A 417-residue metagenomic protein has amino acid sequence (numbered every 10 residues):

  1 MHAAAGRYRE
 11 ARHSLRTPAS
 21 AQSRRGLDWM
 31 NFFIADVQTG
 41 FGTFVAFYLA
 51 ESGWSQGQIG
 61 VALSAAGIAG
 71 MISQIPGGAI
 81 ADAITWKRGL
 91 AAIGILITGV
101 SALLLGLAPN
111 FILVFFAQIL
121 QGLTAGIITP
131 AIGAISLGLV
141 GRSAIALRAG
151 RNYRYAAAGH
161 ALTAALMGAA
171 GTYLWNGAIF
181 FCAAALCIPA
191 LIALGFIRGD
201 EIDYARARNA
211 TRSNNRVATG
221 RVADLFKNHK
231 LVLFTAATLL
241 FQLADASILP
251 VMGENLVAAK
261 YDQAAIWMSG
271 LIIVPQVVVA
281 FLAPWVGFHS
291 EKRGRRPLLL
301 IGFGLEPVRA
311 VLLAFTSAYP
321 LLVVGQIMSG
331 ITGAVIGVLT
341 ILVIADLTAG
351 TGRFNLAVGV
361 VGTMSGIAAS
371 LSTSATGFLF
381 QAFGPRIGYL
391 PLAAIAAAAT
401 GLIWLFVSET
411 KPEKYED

Functional and structural regions predicted by a protein language model:
A4-R24, E201-F234: Juxtamembrane intracellular "pre-TM" segments in multi-pass secondary transporters
S14-G67, V232-L233, A237, Q242-L256: Helix-loop boundary and gating motifs at the non-cytosolic
L49-A50, I80-A81, A169-L174, L256-V257 (+2 more regions): Interfacial helix-cap and linker-helix signal at transmembrane-aqueous boundaries of multi-pass secondary transporters
S73-W86, L282-G294, F380: Helix-to-loop junctions at the C-terminal end of transmembrane segments in multipass secondary transporters
G89-L103, P297-L312: Structural signature of the two symmetry-related core transmembrane helices
I112-L120, P320-S329: Paired small-residue
I119-A156, V343: Cytoplasmic helix-loop-helix junction between adjacent transmembrane helices in 12-TM secondary transporters
G171-A185, F378-A396: A membrane-interface helix-boundary motif in multi-pass transporters
